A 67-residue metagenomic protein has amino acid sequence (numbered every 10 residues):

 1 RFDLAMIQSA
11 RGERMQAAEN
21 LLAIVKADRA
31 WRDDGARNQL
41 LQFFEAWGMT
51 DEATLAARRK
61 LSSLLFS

Functional and structural regions predicted by a protein language model:
D28-R29, W47, L65: Alpha-helical junction/boundary sensor with strong preference for TPR arrays
R32-G35, A53, A57: Structural signature of alpha-solenoid helical repeat junctions
